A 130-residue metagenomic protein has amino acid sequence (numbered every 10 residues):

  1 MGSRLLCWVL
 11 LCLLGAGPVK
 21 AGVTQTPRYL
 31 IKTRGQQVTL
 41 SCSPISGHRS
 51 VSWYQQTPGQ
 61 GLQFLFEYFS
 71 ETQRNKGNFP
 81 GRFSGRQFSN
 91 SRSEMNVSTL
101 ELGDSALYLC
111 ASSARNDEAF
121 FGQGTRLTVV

Functional and structural regions predicted by a protein language model:
M1-R28, S105, L109-F121, V130: N-terminal Sec-dependent signal peptide, specifically the hydrophobic helical h-region
T24, S43, Y54, F66 (+3 more regions): Residue-level detector of conserved, well-ordered beta-strand and adjacent loop positions that form binding/recognition
R28-I31, N78-S105: Extracellular beta-strand/loop-rich beta-sandwich domains predominantly from IgSF
T33-G35: Solvent-exposed, conformationally flexible loop/turn segments
Q37-S46, S50-T57, N96-T99, D104-A114: Structural signature of extracellular immunoglobulin-like
Q37-T39, R92, G122: Intrinsic-disorder/low-complexity, polar/charged segments enriched in Ser/Thr/Lys/Arg/Asp/Glu/Gln
S46-F79: N-terminal V-set
V51, G81, Q123-T125: Extracytoplasmic/periplasmic beta-strand context in beta-sandwich domains, especially the cupredoxin/COX2 CuA-binding
